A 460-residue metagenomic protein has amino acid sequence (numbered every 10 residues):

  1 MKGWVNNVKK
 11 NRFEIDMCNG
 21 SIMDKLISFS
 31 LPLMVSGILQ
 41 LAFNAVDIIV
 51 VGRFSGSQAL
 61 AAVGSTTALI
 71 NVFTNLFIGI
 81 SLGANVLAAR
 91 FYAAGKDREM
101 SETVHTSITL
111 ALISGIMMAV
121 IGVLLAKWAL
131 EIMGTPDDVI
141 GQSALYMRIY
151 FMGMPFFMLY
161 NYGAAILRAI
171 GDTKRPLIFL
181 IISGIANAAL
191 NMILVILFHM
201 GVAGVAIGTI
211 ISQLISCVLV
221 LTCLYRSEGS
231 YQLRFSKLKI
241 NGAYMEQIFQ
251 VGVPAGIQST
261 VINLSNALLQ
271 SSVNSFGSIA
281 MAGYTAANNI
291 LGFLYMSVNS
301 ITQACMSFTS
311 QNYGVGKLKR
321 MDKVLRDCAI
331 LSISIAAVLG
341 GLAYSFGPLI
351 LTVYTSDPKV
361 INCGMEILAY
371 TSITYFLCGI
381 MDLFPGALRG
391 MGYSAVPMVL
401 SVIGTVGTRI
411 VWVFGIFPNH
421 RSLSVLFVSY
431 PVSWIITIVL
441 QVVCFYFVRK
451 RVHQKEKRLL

Functional and structural regions predicted by a protein language model:
M1-S30, A88-G153, L197-V253, T309-T374 (+1 more regions): Short alpha-helical transmembrane segments in multi-pass integral membrane proteins
N19, M23-A42, V46, L69-L76 (+8 more regions): Residue-level signal for short hydrophobic patches within transmembrane helices of multi-pass membrane transporters
S28-D47, I149, S183, S212-S216 (+4 more regions): Transmembrane helical elements of multi-pass membrane transporters/channels
A42-A61, L130-D137, I193-M200, T260-F293 (+3 more regions): Helix-terminus/linker motif at the lipid-water interface of multi-pass membrane proteins
S55-A68, M147, A206, S278-F293 (+2 more regions): Small-residue hotspots at the loop-to-helix junctions and early N-terminal turns of transmembrane alpha-helices
L60-V120, F157-P176, G283-G347, C378-S401 (+1 more regions): Small-residue-rich hydrophobic transmembrane alpha-helices
V72-N75, N187-N191, C217-L221, F293-M296 (+3 more regions): Hydrophobic transmembrane alpha-helices of multi-pass small-molecule transporters
S81, Y150-R168, P176-N187, V205-V220 (+4 more regions): Short runs within selected transmembrane alpha-helices of multi-pass transporters and secretion channels
